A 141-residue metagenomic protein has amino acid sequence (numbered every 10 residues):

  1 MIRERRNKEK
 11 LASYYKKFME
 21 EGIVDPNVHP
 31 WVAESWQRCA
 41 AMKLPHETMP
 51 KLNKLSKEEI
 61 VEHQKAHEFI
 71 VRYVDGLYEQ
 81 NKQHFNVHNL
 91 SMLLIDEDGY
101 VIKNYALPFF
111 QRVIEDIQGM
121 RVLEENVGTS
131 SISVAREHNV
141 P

Functional and structural regions predicted by a protein language model:
M1-R121, V134, P141: Intrinsically disordered, low-complexity terminal regulatory regions
E125: Acidic, His- and aromatic-enriched active-site or binding-groove loops in soluble protein domains that engage sugars
T129-I132: Long, charge-dense
